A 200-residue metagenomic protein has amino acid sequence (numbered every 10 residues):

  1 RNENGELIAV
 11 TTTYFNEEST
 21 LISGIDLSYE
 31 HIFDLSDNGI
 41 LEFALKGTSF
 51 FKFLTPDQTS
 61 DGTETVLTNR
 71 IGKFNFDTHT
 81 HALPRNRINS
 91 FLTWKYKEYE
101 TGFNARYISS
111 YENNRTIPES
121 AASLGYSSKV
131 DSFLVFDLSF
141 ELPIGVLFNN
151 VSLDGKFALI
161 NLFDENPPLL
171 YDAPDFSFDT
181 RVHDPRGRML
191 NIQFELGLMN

Functional and structural regions predicted by a protein language model:
R1-R115: Gram-negative outer-membrane beta-barrel transporters
R1-Y14, L27, P56, D137-L138 (+1 more regions): Extracellular/periplasmic, surface-exposed regions of secreted and cell-surface proteins
T11-N16, K73-T78, A122-S128, S177-V182: Extracellular loop and loop/strand-boundary signature of outer-membrane beta-barrel proteins
L21-I25, P84-I88, S132-F136, V151 (+1 more regions): Residues that define the transmembrane beta-barrel architecture of outer-membrane proteins
L27-H31, L45, S90-W94, F103 (+3 more regions): Residues on the lipid-exposed face of transmembrane beta-strands in outer-membrane beta-barrel proteins
S36-N38, D131, F148-N150: A cross-taxa feature marking solvent-exposed loop/turn segments within ectodomains of secreted and single-pass membrane
F51-K52, A105-P118, L142-N200: C-terminal beta-signal and adjacent terminal beta-strands/loops of Gram-negative outer-membrane beta-barrel proteins
A105, N114-F136: Generic long, charged, amphipathic alpha-helical segments
